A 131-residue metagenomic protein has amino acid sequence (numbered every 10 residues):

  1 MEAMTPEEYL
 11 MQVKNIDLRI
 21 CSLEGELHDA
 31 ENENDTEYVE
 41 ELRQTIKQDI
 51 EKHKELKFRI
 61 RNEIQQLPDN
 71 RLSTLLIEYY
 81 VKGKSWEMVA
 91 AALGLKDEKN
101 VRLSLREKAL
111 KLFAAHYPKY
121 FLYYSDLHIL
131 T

Functional and structural regions predicted by a protein language model:
M1-Q66, E87, G94, E107 (+1 more regions): N-terminal interaction/assembly modules
L67-K84: Short amphipathic alpha helix immediately N-terminal
D69, L95-E98: Alpha-helix boundary/capping and short turn/kink residues
L75, E98-L112: Major-groove recognition helix of helix-turn-helix-like DNA-binding domains
L75-L76, V89-A91: Hydrophobic positions on the alpha-helical face of helix-turn-helix-like DNA-binding modules
Y80, A92-L93: Short N-terminal micro-motifs specific to bacterial/archaeal maturation and metal-cluster initiation sites
